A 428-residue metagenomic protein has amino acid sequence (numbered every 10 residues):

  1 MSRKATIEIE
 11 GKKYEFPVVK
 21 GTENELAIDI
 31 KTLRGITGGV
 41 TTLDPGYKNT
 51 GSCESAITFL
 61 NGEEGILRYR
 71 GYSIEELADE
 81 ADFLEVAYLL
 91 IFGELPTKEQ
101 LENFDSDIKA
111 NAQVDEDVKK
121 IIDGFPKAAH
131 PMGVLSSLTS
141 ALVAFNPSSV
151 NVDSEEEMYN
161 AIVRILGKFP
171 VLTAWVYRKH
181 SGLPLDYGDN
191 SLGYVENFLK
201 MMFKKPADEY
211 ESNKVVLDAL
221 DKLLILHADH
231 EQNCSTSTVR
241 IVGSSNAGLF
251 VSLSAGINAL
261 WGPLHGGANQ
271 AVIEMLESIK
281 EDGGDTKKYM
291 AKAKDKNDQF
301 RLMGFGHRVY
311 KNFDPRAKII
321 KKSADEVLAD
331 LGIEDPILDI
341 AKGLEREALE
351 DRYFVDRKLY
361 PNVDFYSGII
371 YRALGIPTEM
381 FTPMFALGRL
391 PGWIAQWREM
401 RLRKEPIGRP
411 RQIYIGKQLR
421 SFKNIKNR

Functional and structural regions predicted by a protein language model:
M1-R428: Non-transmembrane, aqueous-exposed alpha-helical and coiled segments at domain scale
